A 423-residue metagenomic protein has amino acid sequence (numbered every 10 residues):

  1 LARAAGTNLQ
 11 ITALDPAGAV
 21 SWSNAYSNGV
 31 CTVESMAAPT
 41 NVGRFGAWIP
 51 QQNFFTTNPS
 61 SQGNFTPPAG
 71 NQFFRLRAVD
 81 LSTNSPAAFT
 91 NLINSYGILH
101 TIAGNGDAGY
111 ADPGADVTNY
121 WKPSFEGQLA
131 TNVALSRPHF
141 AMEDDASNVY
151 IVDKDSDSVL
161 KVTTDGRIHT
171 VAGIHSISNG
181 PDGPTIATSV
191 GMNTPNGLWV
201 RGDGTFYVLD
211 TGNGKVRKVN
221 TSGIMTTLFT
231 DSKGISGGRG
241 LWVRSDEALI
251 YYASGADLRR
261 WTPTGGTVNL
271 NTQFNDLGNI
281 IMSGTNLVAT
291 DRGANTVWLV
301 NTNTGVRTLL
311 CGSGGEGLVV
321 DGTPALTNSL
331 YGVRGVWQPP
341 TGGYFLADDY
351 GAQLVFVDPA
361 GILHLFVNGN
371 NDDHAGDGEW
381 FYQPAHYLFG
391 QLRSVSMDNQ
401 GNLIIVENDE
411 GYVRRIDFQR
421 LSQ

Functional and structural regions predicted by a protein language model:
L1-S95: Short, composition-biased motifs enriched in small/polar/acidic residues
T32, D157-K161, R167-T170, G214-K218 (+4 more regions): A short loop-to-beta-strand structural motif that recurs across blades of beta-propeller domains
A37-N41, N303, I416-Q423: Short loop/turn segments immediately following beta-strands, especially the blade-tip and inter-blade linker loops
F89-R137, R167-T194, G223-G240, T264-G278 (+3 more regions): Gly/Pro-rich loop segments of beta-rich domains
E143-A146, V200-D203, V243-E247, M282-T285 (+2 more regions): Residue-level detector of Asp-centered blade-edge/turn motifs that repeat once per structural unit in beta-propeller
N148-I151, T205-V208, L249-Y252, N286-A289 (+2 more regions): Conserved beta-propeller blade signature
K154, T211-G212, A253-G255, R292 (+3 more regions): Short loop/turn segments immediately following the C-termini of beta-strands
Q391-Q423: Blade-level signature of beta-propeller repeat domains, shared across WD40, Kelch, NHL, RCC1 and BNR/Asp-box propellers
